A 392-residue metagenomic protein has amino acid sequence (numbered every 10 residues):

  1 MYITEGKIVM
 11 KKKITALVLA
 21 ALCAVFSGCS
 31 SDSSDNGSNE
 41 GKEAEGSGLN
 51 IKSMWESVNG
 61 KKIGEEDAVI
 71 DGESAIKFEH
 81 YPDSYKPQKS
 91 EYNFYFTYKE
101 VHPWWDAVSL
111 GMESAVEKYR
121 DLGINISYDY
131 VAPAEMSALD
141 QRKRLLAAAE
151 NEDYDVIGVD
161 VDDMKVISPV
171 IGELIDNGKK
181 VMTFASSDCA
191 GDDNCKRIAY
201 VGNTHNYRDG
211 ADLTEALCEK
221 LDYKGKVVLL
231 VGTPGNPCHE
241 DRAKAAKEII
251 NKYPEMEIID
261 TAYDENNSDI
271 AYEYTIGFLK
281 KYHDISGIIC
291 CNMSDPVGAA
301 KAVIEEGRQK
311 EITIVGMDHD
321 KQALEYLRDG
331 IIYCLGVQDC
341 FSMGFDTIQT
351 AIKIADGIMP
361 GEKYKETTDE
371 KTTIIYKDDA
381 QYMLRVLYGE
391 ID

Functional and structural regions predicted by a protein language model:
F26-E40: Bacterial lipoprotein signal-peptidase II cleavage site
G41-S90, L230, P234, C238 (+2 more regions): Hinge/cleft segment of the Venus flytrap/periplasmic-binding protein
W55, G60, M164-K165, P169-R208 (+2 more regions): Flexible loop/hinge segments that line or gate small-molecule binding clefts
W55, V69-P82, Q88, N93-A115 (+6 more regions): Extracytoplasmic "Venus flytrap"
E73-P82, Y200-V227, D241, I270-Y272 (+3 more regions): Hydrophobic alpha-helical segments within soluble ligand-binding/sensing domains
W104-R120, D140, D209-L213, P237-E257 (+3 more regions): Short, solvent-exposed amphipathic alpha-helices that sit in or adjacent to ligand/effector-binding or catalytic
Y119-E135, V227-L229, I250-S268: Short beta-strand elements in bilobed, periplasmic/extracellular small-molecule ligand-binding domains
E150, D155-D176, A246, I259-D260 (+1 more regions): Hydrophobic alpha-helical
